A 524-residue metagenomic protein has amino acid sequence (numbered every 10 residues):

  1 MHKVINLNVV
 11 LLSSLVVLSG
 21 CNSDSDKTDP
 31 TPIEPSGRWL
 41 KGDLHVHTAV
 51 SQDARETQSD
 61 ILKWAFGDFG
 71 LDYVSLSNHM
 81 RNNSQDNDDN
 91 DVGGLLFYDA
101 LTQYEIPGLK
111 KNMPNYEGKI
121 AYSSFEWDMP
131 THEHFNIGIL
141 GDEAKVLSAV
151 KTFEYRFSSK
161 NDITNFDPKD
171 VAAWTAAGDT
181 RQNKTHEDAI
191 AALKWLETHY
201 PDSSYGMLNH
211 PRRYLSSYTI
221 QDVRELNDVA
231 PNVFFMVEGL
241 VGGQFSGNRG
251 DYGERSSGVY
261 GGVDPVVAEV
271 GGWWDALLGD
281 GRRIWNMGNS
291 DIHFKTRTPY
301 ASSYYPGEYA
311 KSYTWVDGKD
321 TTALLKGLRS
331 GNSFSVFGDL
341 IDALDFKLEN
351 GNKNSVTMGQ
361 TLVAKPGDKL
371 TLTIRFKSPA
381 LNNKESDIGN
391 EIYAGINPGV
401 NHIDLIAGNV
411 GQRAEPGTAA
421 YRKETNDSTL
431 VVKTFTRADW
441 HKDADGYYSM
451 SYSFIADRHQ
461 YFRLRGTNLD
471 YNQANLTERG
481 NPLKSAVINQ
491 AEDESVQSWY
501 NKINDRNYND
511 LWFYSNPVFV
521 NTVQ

Functional and structural regions predicted by a protein language model:
M1-V10: Bacterial N-terminal signal peptides that target proteins for export
V17-G20: C-terminal motif of bacterial Sec signal peptides marking the signal peptidase cleavage site
N22-S25: Bacterial signal peptide processing site
D29-L40, H47, S51-A54, Q58-I61 (+3 more regions): C-terminal functional module detector
P32-D202, L208-N209, Y214-Y218, A268 (+3 more regions): A metal-dependent hydrolase metal-coordination microenvironment
N83-G108, A144-T185, S217-E225, N248-V266 (+6 more regions): Surface-exposed intrinsically disordered loops and tails
G141-S159, V223-Q244, Y309-T322: Acidic, His- and aromatic-enriched active-site or binding-groove loops in soluble protein domains that engage sugars
K169-S303, P398-K423: Domain-core and long-helix interface of multi-subunit machines
